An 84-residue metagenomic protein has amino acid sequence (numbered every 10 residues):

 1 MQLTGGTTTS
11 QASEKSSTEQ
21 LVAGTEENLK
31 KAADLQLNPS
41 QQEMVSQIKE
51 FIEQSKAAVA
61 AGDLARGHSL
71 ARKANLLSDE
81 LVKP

Functional and structural regions predicted by a protein language model:
Q2-S46: Amphipathic, heptad-repeat alpha-helical segments
P39-F51, V59-A61, A65, S69-P84: Short, charge-rich amphipathic alpha-helical segments embedded in non-transmembrane helical bundles/solenoids
